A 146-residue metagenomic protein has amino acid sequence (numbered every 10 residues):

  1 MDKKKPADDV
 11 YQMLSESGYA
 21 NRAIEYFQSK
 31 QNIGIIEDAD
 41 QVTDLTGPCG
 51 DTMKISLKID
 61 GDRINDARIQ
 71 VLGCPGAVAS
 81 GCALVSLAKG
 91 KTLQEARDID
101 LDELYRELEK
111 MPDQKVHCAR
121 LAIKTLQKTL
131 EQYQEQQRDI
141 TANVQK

Functional and structural regions predicted by a protein language model:
M1-E37, V42, D60, N65 (+1 more regions): C-terminal binding/interaction regions
E16, A20, T46-P48, A77: Hydrophobic alpha-helical segments and helix-packing faces
G47, D51-D62: Short beta-strand elements
K58-D60, I69-L72: Acidic/polar N-terminal loop/beta-strand segments that form early-domain functional surfaces
R63-R68, V78: Short small-residue beta-strand/loop micro-motif enriched in glycine and branched aliphatics
V71-A79, C118: Short, thiol/selenol-centered motifs that function as redox-active sites or metal-ligating centers
G76-K91: Alpha-helical support elements that line or immediately flank enzyme active sites and cofactor-binding pockets
